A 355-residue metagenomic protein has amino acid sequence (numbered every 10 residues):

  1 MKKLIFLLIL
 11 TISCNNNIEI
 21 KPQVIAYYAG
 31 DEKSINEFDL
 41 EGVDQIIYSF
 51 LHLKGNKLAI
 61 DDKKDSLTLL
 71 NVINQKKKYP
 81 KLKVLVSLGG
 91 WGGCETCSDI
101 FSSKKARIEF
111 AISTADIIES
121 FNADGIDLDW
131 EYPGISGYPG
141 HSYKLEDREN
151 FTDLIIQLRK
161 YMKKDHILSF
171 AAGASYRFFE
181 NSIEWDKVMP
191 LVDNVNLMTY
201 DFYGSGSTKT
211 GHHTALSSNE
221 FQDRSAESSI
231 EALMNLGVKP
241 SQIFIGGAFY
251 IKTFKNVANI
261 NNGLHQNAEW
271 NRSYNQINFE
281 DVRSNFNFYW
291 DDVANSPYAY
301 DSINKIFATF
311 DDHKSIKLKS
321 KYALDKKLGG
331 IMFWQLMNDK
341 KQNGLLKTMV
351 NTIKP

Functional and structural regions predicted by a protein language model:
K3-S13: Sec-dependent N-terminal signal peptides
I18-I118: Glycan-recognition patch characteristic of GH18 chitinases/ENGases and related GlcNAc/peptidoglycan-binding proteins
I20-P22, G42-D44, P80-V84, N122-I126 (+4 more regions): Short, well-ordered coil/turn segments that N-cap beta-strands
I25, K54-L67, I112, P133-D281: Substrate-binding surface in catalytic domains of secreted glycosidases
Y28-G42, K104-S120, Y176-K187, I230 (+1 more regions): Short, acidic/polar
I46, V86, L128, L158 (+4 more regions): Conserved, mostly hydrophobic/aromatic
L88, G247-Y322, T348-P355: Glycan-binding loop/region signatures in secreted carbohydrate-active enzymes
G137, S142-F151, K164-H166, D291-V293 (+1 more regions): Short acidic, glycine/proline-enriched helix-loop-strand junctions
